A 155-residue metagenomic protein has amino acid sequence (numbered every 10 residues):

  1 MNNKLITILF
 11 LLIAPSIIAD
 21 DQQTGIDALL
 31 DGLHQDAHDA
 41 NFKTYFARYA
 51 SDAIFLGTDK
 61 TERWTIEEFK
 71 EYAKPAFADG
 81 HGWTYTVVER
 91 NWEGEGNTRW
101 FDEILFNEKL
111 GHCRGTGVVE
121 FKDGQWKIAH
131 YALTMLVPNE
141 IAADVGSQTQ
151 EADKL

Functional and structural regions predicted by a protein language model:
M1-I6: Bacterial N-terminal signal peptides that target proteins for export
I13-P15: N-terminal signal peptide c-region/cleavage motif recognized by signal peptidases
D21-A37: Short N-terminal segments immediately surrounding and downstream of signal-peptide cleavage
Q22-G25, K70-H112: Surface-exposed, charged secondary-structure patches
D39-D52, L56: Short, well-ordered alpha-helical segments enriched in acidic and aromatic residues
A53-W64, P75-H81: A short gly/proline-enriched turn/hairpin at secondary-structure junctions
W92-T98, V119-K127: A short, structured loop/turn motif at beta-sheet edges
K122, H130-L155: Low-complexity, intrinsically disordered terminal/linker segments enriched in charged and Gly/Pro repeats
